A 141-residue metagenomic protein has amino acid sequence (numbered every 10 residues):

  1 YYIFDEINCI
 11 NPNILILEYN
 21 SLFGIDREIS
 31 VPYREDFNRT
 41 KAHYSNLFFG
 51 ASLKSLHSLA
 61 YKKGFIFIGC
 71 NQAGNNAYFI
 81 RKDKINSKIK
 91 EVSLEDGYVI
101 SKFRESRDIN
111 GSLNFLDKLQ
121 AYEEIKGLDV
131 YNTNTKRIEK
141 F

Functional and structural regions predicted by a protein language model:
Y1-R39: Active-site segment flanking the S-adenosylmethionine/decSAM binding pocket in AdoMet-dependent transferases
D26-F141: Rossmann-like AdoMet/SAM-dependent catalytic core
